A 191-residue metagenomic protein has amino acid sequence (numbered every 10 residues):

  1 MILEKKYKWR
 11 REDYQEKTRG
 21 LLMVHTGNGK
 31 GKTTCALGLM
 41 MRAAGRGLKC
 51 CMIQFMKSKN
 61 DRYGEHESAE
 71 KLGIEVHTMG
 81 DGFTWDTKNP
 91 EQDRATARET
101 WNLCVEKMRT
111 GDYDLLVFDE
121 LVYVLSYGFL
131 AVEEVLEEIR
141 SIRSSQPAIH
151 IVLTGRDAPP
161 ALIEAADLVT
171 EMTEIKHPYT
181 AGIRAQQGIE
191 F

Functional and structural regions predicted by a protein language model:
M1-L22: Extreme N-terminal, non-catalytic leader segments that precede Walker-type/kinase nucleotide-binding cores
I2-K8, Q92-S126: Internal catalytic-core helix/loop-beta-alpha segment that presents or stabilizes conserved functional determinants
Y14-Q15, H66, P160-A161: Short secondary-structure boundary/capping segments
L21-R109: Conserved P-loop
L21-V24, D114-L115, H150: Residue-level preference for the first positions of well-ordered beta-strands
T33, V117, A166: Conserved RecA-like P-loop NTPase ATPase core
F83-T84, E106-D112, L121-F191: Replace "adjacent to P-loop NTPase cores in ATP/GTP-dependent enzymes" with "adjacent to NTP-binding cores
